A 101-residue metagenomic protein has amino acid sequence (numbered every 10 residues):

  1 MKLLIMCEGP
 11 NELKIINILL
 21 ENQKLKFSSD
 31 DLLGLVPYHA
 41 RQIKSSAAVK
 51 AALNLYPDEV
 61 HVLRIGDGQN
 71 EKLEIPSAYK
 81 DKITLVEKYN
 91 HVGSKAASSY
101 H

Functional and structural regions predicted by a protein language model:
M1-G68: Acidic, glycine-rich catalytic loops of TOPRIM or P-loop NTPase phosphate-binding modules used across DNA replication
D67, L73-H101: Activity-critical C-terminal alpha-helical subdomain
